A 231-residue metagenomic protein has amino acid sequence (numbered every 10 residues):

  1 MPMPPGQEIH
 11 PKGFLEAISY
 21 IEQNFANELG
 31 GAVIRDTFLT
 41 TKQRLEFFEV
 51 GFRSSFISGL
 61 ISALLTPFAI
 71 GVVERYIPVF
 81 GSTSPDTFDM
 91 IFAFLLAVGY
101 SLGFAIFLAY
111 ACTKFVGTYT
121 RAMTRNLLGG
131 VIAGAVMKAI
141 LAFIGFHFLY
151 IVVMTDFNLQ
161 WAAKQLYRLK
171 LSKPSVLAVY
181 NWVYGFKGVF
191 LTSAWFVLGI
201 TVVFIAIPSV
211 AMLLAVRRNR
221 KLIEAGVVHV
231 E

Functional and structural regions predicted by a protein language model:
M1-L60, R220-E231: N-terminal juxtamembrane cytosolic/stromal segments of multi-pass membrane proteins
E8-G31, F56, P85-R125: Alpha-helical transmembrane segments and their immediate interhelical/interface regions in integral membrane proteins
T37, D156, V202-E231: Cytosolic juxtamembrane helix at the C-terminal end of the final transmembrane segment
S58-F68, A133-W161: Hydrophobic alpha-helical membrane-insertion segments
S58-F88: Long, highly hydrophobic alpha-helical transmembrane signal-anchor segments
Y76-F88, I151-G188: Membrane-interfacial helical/loop segments at transmembrane boundaries in membrane proteins
A93-G103, S172-I207: Hydrophobic alpha-helical transmembrane segments
F107-L149: Loop-to-transmembrane helix junctions at the membrane interface
